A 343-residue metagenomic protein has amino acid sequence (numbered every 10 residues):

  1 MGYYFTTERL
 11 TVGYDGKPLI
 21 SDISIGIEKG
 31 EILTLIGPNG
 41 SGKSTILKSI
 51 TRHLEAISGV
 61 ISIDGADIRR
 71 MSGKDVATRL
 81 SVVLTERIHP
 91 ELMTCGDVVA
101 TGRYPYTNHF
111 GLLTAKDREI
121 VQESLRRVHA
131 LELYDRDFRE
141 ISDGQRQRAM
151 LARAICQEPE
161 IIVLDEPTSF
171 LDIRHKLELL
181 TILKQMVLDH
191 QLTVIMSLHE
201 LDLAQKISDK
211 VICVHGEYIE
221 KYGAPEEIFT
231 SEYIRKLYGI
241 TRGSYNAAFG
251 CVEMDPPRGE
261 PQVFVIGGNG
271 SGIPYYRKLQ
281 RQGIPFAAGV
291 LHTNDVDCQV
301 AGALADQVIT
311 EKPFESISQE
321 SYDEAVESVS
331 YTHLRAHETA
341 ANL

Functional and structural regions predicted by a protein language model:
T51: Helix-to-loop junction immediately C-terminal to a conserved catalytic motif
G59-D67, V76: Conserved ABC transporter NBD signature motif
A100, A115-Y134: Conserved ABC ATPase "signature" region
E158: Conserved catalytic motifs of ABC-family nucleotide-binding domains
I162-E166: Catalytic Walker B motif of ABC-type/P-loop ATPase nucleotide-binding domains
G239-S316: ABC ATPase nucleotide-binding domains
T332-T339: Conserved small/polar residues in nucleotide/adenosyl-binding loops
